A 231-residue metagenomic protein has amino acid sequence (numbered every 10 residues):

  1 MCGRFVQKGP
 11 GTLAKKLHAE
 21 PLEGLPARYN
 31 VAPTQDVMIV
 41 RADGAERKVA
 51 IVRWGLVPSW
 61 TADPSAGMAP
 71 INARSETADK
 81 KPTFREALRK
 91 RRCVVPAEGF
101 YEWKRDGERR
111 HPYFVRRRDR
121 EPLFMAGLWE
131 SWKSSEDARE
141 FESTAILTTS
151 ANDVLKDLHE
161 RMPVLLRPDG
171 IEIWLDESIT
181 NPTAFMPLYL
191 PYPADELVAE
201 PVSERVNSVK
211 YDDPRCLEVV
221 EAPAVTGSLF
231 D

Functional and structural regions predicted by a protein language model:
M1-D231: Short linear sequence motif anchored by a di-proline
